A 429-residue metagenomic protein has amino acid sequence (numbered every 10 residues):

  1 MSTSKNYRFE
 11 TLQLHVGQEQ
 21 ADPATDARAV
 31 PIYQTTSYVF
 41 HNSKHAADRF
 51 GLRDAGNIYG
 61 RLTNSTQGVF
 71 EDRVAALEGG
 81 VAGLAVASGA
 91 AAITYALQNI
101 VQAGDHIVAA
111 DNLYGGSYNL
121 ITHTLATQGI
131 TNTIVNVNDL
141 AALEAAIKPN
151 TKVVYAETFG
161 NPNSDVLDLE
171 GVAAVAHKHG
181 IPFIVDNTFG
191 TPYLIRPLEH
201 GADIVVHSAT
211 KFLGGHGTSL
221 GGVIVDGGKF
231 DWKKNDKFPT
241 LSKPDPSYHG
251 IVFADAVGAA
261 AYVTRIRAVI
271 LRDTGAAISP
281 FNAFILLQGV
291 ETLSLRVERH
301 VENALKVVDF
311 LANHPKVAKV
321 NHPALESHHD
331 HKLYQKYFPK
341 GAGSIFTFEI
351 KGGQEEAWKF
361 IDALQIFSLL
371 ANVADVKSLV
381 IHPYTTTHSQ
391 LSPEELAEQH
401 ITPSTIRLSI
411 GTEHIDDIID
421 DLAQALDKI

Functional and structural regions predicted by a protein language model:
S2, E10, T122, T131 (+4 more regions): PLP-dependent enzyme catalytic core of the Aspartate aminotransferase-like
S2-N64, D72-R73: N-terminal "arm"/small-domain region of PLP-dependent enzymes with the aminotransferase-like
S2-S4, G17-A21, L84-N313: Conserved PLP-enzyme active-site core in the AAT-like
N42-T94, G116-T124: Conserved N-terminal alpha-helix of the aminotransferase class I/II PLP-enzyme fold
A55, V81, N282, L286 (+3 more regions): Short amphipathic alpha-helical segments
F159, T188-G190, L325, K351 (+1 more regions): Active-site beta-loop-alpha junctions enriched in small/polar residues
V297, L305, D309-A312, K316-I406 (+1 more regions): Conserved C-terminal alpha-helix-loop-beta "cap" of PLP-dependent enzymes that closes/shapes the active-site mouth
